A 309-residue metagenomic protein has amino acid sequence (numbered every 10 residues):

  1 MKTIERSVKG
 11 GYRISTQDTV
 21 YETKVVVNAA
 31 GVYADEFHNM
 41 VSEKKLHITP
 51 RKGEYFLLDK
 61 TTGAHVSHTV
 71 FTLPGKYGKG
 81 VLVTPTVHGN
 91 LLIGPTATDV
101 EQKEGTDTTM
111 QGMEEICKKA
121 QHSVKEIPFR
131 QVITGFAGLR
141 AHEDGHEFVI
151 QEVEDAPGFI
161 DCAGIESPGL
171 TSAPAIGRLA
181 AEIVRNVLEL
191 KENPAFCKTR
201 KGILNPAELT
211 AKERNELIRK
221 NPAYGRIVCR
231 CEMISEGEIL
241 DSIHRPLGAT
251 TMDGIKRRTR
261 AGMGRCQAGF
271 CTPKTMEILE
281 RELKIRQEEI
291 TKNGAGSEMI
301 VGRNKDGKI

Functional and structural regions predicted by a protein language model:
K2-E5, I133: Conserved positions in beta-strands of structured domains
I4-G94, T98-T109, K118, V124-I127 (+1 more regions): Flavin-dependent oxidoreductases
E36, M40, I183-V187, I278-E282: Active-site catalytic microenvironments for nucleophilic, acid-base chemistry
K45-L46, I127-Q131, E192, I285-K292: Short, surface-exposed acidic
G78, V87-H88, D99-I227, I234-L247 (+2 more regions): C-terminal catalytic lobe of FAD-dependent flavoproteins
E104, S235-P246, G269-Q287: Iron-sulfur (Fe-S) cluster-binding segments and ferredoxin-like electron-carrier domains, especially [2Fe-2S]
K256-T272, E289-I309: Short Fe-S-cluster ligation motifs
